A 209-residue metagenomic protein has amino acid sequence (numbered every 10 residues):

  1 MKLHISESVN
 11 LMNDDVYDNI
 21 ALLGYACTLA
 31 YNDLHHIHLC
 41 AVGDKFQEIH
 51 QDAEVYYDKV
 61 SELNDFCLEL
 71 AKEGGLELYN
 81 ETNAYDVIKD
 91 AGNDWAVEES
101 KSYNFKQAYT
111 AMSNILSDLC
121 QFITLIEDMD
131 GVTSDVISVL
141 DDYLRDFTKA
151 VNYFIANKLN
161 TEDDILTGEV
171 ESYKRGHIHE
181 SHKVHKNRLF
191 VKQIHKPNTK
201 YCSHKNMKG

Functional and structural regions predicted by a protein language model:
I5-G24, A30, E98-A108: Disorder-to-helix initiation segments
I20, C27, A53, M112 (+1 more regions): Hydrophobic packing residues in well-ordered alpha-helices of helical domains and bundles
I20, G24, Y31-H38, Y57 (+5 more regions): A structural signal for well-ordered alpha-helices, especially hydrophobic packing surfaces of coiled-coils
L29-V55, L76-E77, F122-D135: Helix-loop segments that flank and shape redox-cofactor active sites
E48-A84: Conserved alpha-helical segments that form or flank metal/cofactor-binding pockets of metalloenzymes
E73, Y153-V170: Long amphipathic alpha-helical segments
V87-R145, E171: Acidic/histidine-rich alpha-helical segments that form the ligand environment of transition-metal centers
L166-G209: Arg/Lys-rich, low-complexity, intrinsically disordered basic segments
